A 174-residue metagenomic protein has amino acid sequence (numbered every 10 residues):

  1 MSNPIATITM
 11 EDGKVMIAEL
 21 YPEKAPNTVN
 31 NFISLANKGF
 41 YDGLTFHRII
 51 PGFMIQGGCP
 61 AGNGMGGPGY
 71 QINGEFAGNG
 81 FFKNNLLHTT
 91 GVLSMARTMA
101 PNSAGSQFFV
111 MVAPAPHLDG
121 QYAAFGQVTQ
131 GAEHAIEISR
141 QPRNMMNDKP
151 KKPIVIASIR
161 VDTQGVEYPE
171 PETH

Functional and structural regions predicted by a protein language model:
M1-H174: Cyclophilin-like peptidyl-prolyl cis-trans isomerases
